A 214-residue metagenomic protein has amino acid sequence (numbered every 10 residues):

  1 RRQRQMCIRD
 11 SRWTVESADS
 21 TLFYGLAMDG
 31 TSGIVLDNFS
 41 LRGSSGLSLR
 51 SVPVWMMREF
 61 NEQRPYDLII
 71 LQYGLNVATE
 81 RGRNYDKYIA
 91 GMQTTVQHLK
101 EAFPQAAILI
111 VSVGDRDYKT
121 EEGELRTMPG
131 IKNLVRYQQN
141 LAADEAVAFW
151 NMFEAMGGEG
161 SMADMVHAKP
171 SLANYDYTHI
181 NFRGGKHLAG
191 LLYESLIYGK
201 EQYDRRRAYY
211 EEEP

Functional and structural regions predicted by a protein language model:
Q3-I8: Short, small-residue-biased leader/transition segments that mark boundaries at the very start of proteins
R12-D19: Short beta-strand-plus-loop segments that form exposed binding edges in beta-rich domains
D19-F60, R64: Exposed low-complexity, polar/acidic, P/S/T/G-rich flexible segments that act as propeptides, protease-susceptible
V35-S40, D67-Q72, A107-S112, A148-N151 (+1 more regions): Structural recognition of the beta-strand scaffold that forms the well-ordered cores of secreted hydrolase catalytic
R42-G46, L75-T79, G114-Y118, E154-E159: Solvent-exposed loop/turn segments at secondary-structure junctions within structured extracellular/periplasmic domains
L49-N61, A90-H98, K132, S161: Alpha-helical scaffolding within the catalytic cores of extracellular/periplasmic polymer-degrading hydrolases
V52-K87, D115-R116: Oxyanion-hole/transition-state-stabilizing segment in secreted/luminal serine hydrolases and related acyltransferases
V54, D115-P214: Catalytic His-Asp segment of secreted/periplasmic serine-dependent ester chemistry enzymes
